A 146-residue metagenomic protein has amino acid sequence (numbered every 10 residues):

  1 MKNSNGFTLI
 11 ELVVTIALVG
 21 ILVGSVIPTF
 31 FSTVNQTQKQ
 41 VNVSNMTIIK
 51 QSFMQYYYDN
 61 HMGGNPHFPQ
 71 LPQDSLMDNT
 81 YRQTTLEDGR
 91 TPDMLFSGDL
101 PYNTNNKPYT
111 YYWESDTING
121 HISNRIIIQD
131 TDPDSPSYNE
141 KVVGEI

Functional and structural regions predicted by a protein language model:
M1-K2, A17, I49, Q55: Short, contiguous, well-ordered secondary-structure segments
K2-F30: N-terminal single-pass transmembrane signal-anchor helix
A17-G20, I27-I48: Aliphatic-rich helix starts adjacent to a transmembrane/signal segment
T33, N45-G64: N-terminal alpha-helical signal peptides/signal-anchor transmembrane segments
T47, Y102-T104, Y138: Short, low-complexity interaction segments enriched in Ser/Thr/Pro/Gly
Y58-P133, I146: Extracellular/periplasmic head regions of type IV pilus-like filament subunits
S137-I146: Short amphipathic beta-strand/extended segments with alternating polar/hydrophobic composition
